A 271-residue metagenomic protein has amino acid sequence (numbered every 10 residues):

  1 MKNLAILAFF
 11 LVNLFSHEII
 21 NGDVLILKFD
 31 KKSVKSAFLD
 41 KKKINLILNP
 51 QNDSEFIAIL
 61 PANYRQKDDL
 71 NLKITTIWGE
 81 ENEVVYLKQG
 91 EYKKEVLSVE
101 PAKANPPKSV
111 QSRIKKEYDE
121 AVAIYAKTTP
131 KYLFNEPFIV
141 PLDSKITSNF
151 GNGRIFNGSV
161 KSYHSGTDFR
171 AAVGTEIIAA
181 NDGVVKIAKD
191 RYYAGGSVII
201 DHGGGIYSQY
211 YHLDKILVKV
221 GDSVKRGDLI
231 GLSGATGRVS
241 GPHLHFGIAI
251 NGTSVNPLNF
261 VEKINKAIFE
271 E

Functional and structural regions predicted by a protein language model:
K2, A180-L217, P242, G247: Zn2+-dependent peptidoglycan hydrolase active-site motif and core
L4-N13: Sec-dependent N-terminal signal peptides
F15-E91: Cationic-aromatic interfacial patches
L72, I146, F169, G183 (+3 more regions): Terminal peptide-recognition signature
V84-A194: Surface-exposed, glycine-biased beta-strand/turn segments
Y92-A104, K108-S112, D119, F134 (+2 more regions): Acidic, glycine-rich catalytic/binding loops that coordinate metals and/or anionic ligands
E176-V185, V218-S233: Short, well-structured beta-strand-loop connectors
R191, I230-R238: Short, charged beta-turn/beta-strand-edge "cap" motif at the junction between a beta-strand and an adjacent loop
